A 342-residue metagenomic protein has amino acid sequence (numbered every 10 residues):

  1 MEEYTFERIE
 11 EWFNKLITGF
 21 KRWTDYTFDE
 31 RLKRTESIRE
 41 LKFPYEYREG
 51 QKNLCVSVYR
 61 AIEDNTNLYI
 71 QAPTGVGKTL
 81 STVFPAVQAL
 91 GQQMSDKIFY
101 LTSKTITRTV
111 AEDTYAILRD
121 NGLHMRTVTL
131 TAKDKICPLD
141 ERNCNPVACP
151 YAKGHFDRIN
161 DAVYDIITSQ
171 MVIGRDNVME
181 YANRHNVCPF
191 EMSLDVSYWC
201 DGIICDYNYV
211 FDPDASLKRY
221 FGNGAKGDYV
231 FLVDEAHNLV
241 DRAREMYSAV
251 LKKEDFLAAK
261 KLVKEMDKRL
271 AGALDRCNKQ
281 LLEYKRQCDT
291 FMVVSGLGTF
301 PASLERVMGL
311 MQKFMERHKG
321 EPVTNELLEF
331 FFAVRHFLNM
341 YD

Functional and structural regions predicted by a protein language model:
M1-F6, T82: Mg2+/Mn2+-dependent nuclease catalytic core
E3, E10-E11, K15-K42, Q93-I203 (+6 more regions): A substrate-engagement module of RecA-like helicase motors
D25-Q71: Conserved pre-motif I regulatory segment
Y59-R60, T79-M94, T114-L118: Walker A/P-loop NTP-binding motif
E63-P85: Walker A/P-loop
E191-D201, A215-Y229: Short basic/glycine-enriched coil/helix segment immediately N-terminal to the Walker B
I203, N208-Y209, A225-A258: SF2 helicase catalytic motif II
